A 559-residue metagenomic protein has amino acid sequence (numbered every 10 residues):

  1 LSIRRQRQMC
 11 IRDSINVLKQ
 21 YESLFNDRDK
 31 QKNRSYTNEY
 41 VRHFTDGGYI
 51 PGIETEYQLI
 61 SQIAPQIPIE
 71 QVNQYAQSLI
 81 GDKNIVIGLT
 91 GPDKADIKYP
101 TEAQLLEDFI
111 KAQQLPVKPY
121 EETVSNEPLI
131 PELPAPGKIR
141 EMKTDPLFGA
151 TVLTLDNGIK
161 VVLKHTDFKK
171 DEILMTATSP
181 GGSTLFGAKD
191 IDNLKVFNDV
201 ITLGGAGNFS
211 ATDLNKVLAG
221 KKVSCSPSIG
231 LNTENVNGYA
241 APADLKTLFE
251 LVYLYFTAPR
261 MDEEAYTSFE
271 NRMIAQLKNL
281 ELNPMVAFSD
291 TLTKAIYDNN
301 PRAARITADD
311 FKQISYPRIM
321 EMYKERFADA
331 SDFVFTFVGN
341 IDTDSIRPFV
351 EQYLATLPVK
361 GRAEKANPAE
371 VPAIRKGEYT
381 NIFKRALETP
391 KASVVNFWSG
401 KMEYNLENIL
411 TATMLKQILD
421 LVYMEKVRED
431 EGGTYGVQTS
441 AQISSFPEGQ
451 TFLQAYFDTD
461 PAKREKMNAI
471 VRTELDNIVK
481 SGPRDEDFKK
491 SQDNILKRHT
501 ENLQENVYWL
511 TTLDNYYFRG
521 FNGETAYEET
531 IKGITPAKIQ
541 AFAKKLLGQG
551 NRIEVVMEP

Functional and structural regions predicted by a protein language model:
L1, R5-Q8, R12-A64, I85-G91 (+9 more regions): M16 family metallopeptidases and their MPP-like homologs
I15, T37-N38, R42-A188, V334-T336 (+6 more regions): Proteolytic maturation boundary segments
I67-Q71, Y75, R260-M261, Y266 (+1 more regions): Peptidyl-prolyl cis-trans isomerase
R326-A328: Conserved alpha/beta enzyme-core scaffolds, especially Rossmann-like or related mixed alpha/beta domains that build
L410-T411, L415, M467-I470: Short amphipathic alpha-helical coupling segments at ligand-binding clamshell hinges and other catalytic/signaling
L419-D420: Short Ser/Thr-interspersed hydrophobic loop/turn segments at strand-loop and sheet-helix junctions that line or gate
